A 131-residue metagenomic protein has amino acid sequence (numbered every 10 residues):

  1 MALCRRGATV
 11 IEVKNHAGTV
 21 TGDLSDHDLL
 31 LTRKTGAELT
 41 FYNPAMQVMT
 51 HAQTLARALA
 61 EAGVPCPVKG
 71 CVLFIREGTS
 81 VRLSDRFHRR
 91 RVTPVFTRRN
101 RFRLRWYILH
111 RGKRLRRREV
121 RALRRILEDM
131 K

Functional and structural regions predicted by a protein language model:
M1, A8-V10: Ordered hydrophobic segments in well-structured contexts
L3-R5, A17-T19, L31-K131: Surface-exposed interaction regions that form or flank ligand-binding interfaces
V10-A17: Active-site ExK catalytic segment of metal-dependent nucleases
V20-L24: Polar interaction faces of repeat-based domains
S25-L29: Hydrophobic, well-structured mid-protein blocks that either form specific transmembrane helices
